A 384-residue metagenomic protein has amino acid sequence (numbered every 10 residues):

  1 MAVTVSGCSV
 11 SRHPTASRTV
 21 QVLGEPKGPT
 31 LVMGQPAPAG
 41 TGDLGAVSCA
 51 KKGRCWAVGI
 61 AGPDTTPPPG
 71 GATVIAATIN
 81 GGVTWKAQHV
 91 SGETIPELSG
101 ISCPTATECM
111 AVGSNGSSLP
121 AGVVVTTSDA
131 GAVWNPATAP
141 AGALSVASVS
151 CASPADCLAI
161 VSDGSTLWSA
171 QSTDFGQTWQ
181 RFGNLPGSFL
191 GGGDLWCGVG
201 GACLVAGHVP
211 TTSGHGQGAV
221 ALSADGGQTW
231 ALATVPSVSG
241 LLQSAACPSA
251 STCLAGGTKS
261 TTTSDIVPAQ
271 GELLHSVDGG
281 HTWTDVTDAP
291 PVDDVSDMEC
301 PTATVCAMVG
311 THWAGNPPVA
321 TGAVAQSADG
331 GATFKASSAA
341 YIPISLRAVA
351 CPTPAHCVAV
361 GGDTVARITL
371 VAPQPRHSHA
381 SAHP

Functional and structural regions predicted by a protein language model:
T4-G7: C-terminal motif of bacterial Sec signal peptides marking the signal peptidase cleavage site
V10-P384: Residue-level hotspots at or immediately adjacent to binding/recognition sites across diverse folds
